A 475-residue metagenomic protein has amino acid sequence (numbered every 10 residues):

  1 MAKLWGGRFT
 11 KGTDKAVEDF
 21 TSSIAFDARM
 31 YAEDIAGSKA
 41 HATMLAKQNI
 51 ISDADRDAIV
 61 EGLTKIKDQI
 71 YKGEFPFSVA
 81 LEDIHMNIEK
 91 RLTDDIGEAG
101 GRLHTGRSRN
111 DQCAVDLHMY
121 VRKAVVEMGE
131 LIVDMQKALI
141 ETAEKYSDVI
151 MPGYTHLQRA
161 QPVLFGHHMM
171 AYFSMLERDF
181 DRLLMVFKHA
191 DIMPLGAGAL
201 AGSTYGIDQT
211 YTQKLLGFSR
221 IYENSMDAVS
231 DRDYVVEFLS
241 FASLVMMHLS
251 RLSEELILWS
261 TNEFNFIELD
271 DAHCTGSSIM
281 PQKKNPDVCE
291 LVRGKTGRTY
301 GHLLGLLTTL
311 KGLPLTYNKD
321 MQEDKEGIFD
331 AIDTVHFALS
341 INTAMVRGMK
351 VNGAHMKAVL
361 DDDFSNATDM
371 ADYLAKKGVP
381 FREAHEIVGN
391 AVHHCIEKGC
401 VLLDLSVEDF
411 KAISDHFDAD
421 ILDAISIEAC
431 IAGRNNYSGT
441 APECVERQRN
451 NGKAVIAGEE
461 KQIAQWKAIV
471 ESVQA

Functional and structural regions predicted by a protein language model:
M1-G202, I207-Y211, T275-G276, D287 (+5 more regions): A helix-coil-helix interface module used to build multimeric assemblies and to scaffold catalytic/cofactor sites
M1-G37, E98-A99, Q282-A475: Glycine-rich cofactor/substrate-binding loops
S38, H85, E89, V235-F238 (+2 more regions): Short runs of predominantly hydrophobic/aromatic residues within well-ordered alpha helices that form helix-helix
H41, G62-Q69, R91, D95 (+16 more regions): Generic, well-ordered alpha-helical scaffold segments in large soluble proteins
I50-I51, F218, V379, C400: Helix N-cap/coil-helix junction residues
L117-V125, G129, E144, P152 (+3 more regions): Charged, flexible cofactor/metal-binding loops and thiol motifs
I140, E144-S147, K188-D191, I257 (+6 more regions): Alpha-helical coiled-coil oligomerization motifs
